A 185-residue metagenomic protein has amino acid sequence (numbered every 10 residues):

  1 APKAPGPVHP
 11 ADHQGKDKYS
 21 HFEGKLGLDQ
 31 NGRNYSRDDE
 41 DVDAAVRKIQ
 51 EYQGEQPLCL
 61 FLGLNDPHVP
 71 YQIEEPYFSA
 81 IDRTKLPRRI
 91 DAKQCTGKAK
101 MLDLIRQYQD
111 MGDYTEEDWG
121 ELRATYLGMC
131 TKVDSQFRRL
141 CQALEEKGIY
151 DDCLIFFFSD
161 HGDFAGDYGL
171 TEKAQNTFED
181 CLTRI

Functional and structural regions predicted by a protein language model:
P2-E40, K48-P57, F61-I185: Active-site-proximal cap/lid insertion segments
